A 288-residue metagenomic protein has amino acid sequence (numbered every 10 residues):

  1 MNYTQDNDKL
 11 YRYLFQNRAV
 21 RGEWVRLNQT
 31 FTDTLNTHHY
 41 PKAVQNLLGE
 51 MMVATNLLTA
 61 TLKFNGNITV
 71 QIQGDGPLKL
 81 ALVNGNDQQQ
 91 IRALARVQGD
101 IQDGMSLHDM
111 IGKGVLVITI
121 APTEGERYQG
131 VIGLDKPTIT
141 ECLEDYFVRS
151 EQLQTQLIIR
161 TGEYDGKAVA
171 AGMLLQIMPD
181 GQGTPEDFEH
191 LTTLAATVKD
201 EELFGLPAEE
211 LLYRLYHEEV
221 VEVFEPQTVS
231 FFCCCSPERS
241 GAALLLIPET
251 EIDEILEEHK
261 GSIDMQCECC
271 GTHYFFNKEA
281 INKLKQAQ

Functional and structural regions predicted by a protein language model:
N2-E225: Interaction interfaces in information-processing and related assembly proteins
A195-Q288: Cys/His-clustered metal-coordination modules, chiefly Zn-binding fingers
